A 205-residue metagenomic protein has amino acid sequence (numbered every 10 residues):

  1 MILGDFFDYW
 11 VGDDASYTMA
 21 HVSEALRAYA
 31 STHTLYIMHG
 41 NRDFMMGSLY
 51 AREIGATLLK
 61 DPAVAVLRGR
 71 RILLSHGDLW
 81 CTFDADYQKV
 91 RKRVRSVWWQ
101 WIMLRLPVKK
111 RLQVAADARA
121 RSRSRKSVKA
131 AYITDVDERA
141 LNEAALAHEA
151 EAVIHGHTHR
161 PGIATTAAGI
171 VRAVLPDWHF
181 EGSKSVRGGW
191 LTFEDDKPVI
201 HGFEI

Functional and structural regions predicted by a protein language model:
M1-L67: Core catalytic region of metal-dependent phosphoesterases/phosphodiesterases, especially metallo-beta-lactamase-like
G4-F7, L26-L35, G40-M45, R121-S124 (+3 more regions): A generic short-segment signal for beta-strand/edge and adjacent turn/coil regions
H21, H33-H39, L112-D117, Y132-V136 (+2 more regions): A broad, low-specificity signal for short, low-complexity segments enriched in glycine/proline and polar/charged
V22-S23, L73, V94: A generic membrane alpha-helix/interface feature
E53-D61, R71-L73, D78, F83-V90 (+2 more regions): Conserved beta-sheet core of the metallophosphoesterase superfamily
G77-D137: Active-site-proximal loop/helix segment associated with metal-binding centers of metalloenzymes
